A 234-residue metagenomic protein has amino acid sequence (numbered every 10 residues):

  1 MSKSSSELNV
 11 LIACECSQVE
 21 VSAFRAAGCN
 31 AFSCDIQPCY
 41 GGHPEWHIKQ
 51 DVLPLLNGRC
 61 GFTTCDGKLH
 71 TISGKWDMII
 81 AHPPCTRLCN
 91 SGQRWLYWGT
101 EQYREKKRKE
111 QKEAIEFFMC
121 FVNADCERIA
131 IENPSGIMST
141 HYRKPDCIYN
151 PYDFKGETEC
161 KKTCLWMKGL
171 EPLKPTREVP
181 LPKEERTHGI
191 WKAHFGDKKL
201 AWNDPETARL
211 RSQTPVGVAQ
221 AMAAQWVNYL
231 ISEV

Functional and structural regions predicted by a protein language model:
M1-V234: Conserved active-site and SAM-binding loop architecture of S-adenosyl-L-methionine-dependent nucleic-acid
